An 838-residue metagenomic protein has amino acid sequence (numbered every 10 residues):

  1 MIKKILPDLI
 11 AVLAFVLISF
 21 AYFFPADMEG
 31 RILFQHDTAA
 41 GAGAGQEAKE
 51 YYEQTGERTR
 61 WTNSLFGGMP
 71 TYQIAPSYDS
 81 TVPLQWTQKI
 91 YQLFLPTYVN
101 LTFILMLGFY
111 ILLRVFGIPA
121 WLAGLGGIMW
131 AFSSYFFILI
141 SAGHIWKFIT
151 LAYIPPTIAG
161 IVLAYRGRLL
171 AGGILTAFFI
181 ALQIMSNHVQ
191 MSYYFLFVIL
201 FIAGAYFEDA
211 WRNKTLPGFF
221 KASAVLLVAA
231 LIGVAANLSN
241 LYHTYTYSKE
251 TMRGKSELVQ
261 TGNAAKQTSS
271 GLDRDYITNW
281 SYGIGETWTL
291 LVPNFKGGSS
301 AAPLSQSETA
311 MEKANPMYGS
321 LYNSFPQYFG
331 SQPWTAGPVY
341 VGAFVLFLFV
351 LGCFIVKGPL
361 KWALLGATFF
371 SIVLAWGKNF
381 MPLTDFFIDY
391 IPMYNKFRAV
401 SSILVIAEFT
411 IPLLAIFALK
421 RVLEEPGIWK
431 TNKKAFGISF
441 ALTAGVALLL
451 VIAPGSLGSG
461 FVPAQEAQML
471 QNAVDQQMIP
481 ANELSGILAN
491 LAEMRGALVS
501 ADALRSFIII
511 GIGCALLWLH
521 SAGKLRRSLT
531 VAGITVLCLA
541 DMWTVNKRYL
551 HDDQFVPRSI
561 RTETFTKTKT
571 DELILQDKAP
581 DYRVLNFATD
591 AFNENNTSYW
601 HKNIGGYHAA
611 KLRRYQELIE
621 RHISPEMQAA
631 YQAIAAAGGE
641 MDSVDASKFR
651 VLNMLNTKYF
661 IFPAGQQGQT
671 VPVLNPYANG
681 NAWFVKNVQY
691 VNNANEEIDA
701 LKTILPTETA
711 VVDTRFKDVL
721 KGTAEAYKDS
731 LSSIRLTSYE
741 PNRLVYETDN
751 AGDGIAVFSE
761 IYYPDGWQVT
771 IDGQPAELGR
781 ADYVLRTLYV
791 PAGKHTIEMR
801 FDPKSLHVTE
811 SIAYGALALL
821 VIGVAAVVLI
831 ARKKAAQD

Functional and structural regions predicted by a protein language model:
D8-A44, A229-H243, F370-V373, V446-I452 (+1 more regions): Transmembrane signal-anchor helices characteristic of membrane glycosylation enzymes that use polyprenol
I18-L112, F116, I128-L151, A265-V341 (+3 more regions): Membrane-interface coil-to-helix junctions
Y52, E57-T59, N63-P70, P76-S77 (+9 more regions): Extracytoplasmic/lumenal acceptor-recognition loop(s) of multi-pass membrane glycoenzymes
L95-F109, A336-G352, A407-I416, R505-C514: Hydrophobic alpha-helical transmembrane segments
L113-F132, G167-G173: Transmembrane-helix signature of polytopic, membrane-embedded enzymes that assemble or transfer cell-envelope glycans
G127, G143-A152, A164-A181, V189-M191 (+3 more regions): Contiguous transmembrane helix-bundle modules in multi-pass membrane proteins
K221-Y282: Polar, glycine-rich mid-to-C-terminal structural blocks that act as macromolecule-binding/assembly scaffolds
F347, K658, E708-D838: Active-site-proximal, structured, solvent-exposed surfaces of multi-pass membrane proteins that position macromolecular
